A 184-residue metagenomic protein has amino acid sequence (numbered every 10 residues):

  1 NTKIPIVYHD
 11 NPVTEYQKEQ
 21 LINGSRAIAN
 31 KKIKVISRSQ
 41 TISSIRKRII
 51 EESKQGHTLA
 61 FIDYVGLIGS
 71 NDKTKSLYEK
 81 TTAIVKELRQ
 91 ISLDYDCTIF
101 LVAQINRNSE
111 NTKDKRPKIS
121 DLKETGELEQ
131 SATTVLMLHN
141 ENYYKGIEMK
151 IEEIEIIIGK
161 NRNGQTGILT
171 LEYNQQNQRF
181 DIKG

Functional and structural regions predicted by a protein language model:
N1-Q55, S70, L169-T170: Cytosolic-facing regulatory segments adjacent to core modules
I28-A29, Q130, I151, G164: A generic structural signal for short, non-catalytic loop/turn and secondary-structure boundary residues
V35-I156, Q176-R179: P-loop NTPase motor core
I154-I157, T166-I168: Low-complexity, intrinsically disordered Gly/Pro/Thr-rich segments
G159-N161: A generic structural motif
N163-G184: NTP-binding/hydrolysis catalytic cores, primarily Walker-type P-loop NTPases
